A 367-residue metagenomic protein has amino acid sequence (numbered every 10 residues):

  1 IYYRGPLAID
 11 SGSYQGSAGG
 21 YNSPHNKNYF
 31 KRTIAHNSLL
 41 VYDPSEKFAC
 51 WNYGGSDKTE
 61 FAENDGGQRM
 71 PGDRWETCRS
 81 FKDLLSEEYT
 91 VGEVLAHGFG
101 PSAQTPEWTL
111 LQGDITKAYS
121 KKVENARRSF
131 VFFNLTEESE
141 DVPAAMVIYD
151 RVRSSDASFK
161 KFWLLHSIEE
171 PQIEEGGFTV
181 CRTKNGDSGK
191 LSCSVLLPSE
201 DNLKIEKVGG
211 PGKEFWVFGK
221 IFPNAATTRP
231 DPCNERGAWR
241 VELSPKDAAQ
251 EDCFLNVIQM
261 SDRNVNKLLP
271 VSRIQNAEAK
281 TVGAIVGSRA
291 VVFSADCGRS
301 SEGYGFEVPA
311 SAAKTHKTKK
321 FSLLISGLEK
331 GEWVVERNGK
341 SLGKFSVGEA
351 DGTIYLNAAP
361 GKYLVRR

Functional and structural regions predicted by a protein language model:
I1-K184, A248-N264, S272-N276: Catalytic and substrate-binding regions of extracellular carbohydrate-active enzymes, especially polysaccharide lyases
L7-A8, V180, S188-G189, R289-F293 (+1 more regions): Short, isolated positions in well-ordered beta-strands
S11-S17, S129-N134, I168, L196-L203 (+3 more regions): A short, sequence-level motif marking secondary-structure junctions
Y14, G20-S23, I173-K184, W216-P232 (+1 more regions): Solvent-exposed beta-strand/loop surfaces of large extracellular or lumenal domains
T116-V123, P232-N234, A313-T315: Extracellular beta-rich ligand/substrate-recognition surface
L135-V142, E175, A248-D252, Q259-R367: Non-catalytic terminal regions with compositionally biased, polar/charged low complexity
S155, G209-R289: Beta-strand-rich recognition/accessory modules
K161-V217: Polysaccharide-binding surfaces and accessory modules of carbohydrate-active proteins
